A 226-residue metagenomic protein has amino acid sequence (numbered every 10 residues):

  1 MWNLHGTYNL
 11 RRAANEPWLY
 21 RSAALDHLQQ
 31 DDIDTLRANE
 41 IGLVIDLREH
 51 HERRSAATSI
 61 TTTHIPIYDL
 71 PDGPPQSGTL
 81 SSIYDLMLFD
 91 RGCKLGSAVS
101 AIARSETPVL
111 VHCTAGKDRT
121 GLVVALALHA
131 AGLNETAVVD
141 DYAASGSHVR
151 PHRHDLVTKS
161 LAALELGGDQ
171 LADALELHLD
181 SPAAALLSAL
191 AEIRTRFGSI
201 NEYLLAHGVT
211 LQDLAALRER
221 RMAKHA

Functional and structural regions predicted by a protein language model:
M1-L110, L122-A226: Cys-dependent protein tyrosine phosphatase-like superfamily
A115, R119-T120: Ser/Thr-glycine-rich phosphate-binding loops at phosphate-binding pockets of nucleotides, nucleotide cofactors
